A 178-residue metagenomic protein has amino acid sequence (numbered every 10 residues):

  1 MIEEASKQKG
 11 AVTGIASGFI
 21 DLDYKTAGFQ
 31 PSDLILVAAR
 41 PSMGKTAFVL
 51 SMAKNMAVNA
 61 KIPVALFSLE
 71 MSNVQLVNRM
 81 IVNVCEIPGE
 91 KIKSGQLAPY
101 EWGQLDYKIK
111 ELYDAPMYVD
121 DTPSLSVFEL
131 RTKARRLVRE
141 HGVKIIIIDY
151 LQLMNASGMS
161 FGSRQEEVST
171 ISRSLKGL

Functional and structural regions predicted by a protein language model:
M1-D33: Pre-Walker A segment
Y24, N55-G142, A156: Cytosolic-facing regulatory segments adjacent to core modules
I35-L36, A65: Short hydrophobic/aromatic beta-strand immediately N-terminal to the Walker A/P-loop
P41: The conserved Walker
K45: Conserved lysine of the Walker
L50-K54: A conserved segment at the C-terminal end of the G1
N55-V58, E167-L178: Substrate-engagement module of ASCE P-loop NTPases
